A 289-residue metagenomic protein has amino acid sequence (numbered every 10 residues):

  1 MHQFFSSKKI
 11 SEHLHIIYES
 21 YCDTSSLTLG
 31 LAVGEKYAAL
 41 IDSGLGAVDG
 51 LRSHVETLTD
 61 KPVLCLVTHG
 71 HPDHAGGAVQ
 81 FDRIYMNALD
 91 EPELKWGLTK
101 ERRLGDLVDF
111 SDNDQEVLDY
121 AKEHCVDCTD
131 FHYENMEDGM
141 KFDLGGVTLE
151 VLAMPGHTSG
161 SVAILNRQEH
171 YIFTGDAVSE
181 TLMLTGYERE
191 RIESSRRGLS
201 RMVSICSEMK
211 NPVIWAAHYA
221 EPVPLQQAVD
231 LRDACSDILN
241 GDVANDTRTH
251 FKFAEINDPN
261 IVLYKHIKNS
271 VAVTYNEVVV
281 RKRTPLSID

Functional and structural regions predicted by a protein language model:
F4-T57, A163-S179: Conserved beta-strand hairpin/beta-sheet module of binuclear metal-dependent hydrolase folds, prominently
S6-I10, A32, G139-L144, A254: Short acidic-hydrophobic surface loop/beta-edge motif
S11-I16, G139, T148-E150: Short, hydrophobic/aromatic-rich segments at coil-to-beta transitions
H15, L64-L66, Y85, E134-M136 (+3 more regions): Hydrophobic/aromatic beta-strand patches that form the interior of the parallel beta-sheet core in alpha/beta enzyme
Y21-C22, K141, M154-G156: Short polar/acidic secondary-structure junctions
A38-L40, L45-A47, T148-D237: Metallo-beta-lactamase
A47-F142, A234-A244: Active-site HxH/HxHxD metal-binding segment of metal-dependent hydrolases
S200-D289: Accessory terminal helices/loops
